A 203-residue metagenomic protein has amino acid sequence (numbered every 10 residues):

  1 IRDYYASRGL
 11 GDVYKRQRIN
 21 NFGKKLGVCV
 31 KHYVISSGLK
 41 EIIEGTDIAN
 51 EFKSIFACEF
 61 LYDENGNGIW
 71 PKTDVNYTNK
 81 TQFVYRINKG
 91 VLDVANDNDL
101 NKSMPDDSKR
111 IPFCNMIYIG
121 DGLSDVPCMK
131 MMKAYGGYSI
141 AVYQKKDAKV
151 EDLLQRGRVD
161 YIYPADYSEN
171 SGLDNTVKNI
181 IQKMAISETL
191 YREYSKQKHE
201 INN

Functional and structural regions predicted by a protein language model:
I1-Y14: Single conserved hydrophobic/aromatic residue that forms the stacking wall/gate of nucleotide- or nucleobase-binding
K15-Y33, S37-N203: C-terminal cap/substrate-recognition subdomain and adjoining C-terminal extension of metal-dependent phosphatase-like
